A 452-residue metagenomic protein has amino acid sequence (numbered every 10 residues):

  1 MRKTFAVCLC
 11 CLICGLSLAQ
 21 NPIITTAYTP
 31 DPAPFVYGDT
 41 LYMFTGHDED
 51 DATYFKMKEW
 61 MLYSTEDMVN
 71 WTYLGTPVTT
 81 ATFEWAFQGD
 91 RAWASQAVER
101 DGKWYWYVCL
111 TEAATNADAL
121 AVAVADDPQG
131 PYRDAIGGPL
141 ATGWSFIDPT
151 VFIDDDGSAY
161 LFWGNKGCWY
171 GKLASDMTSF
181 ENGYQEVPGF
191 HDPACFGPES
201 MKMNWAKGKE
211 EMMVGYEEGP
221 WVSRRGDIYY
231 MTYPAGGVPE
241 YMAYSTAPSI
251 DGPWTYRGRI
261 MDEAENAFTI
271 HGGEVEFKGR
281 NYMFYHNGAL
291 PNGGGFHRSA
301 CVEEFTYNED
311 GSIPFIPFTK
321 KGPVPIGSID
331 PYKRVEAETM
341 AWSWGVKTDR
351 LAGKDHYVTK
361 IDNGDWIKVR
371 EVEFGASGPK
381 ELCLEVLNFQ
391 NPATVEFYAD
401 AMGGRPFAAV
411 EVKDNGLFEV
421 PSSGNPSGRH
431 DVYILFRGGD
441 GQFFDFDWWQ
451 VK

Functional and structural regions predicted by a protein language model:
M1-Q20: Bacterial Sec-dependent N-terminal signal peptides
A19-K452: Carbohydrate-active catalytic/glycan-binding domains of CAZyme proteins, especially the secreted or lumenal ectodomains
